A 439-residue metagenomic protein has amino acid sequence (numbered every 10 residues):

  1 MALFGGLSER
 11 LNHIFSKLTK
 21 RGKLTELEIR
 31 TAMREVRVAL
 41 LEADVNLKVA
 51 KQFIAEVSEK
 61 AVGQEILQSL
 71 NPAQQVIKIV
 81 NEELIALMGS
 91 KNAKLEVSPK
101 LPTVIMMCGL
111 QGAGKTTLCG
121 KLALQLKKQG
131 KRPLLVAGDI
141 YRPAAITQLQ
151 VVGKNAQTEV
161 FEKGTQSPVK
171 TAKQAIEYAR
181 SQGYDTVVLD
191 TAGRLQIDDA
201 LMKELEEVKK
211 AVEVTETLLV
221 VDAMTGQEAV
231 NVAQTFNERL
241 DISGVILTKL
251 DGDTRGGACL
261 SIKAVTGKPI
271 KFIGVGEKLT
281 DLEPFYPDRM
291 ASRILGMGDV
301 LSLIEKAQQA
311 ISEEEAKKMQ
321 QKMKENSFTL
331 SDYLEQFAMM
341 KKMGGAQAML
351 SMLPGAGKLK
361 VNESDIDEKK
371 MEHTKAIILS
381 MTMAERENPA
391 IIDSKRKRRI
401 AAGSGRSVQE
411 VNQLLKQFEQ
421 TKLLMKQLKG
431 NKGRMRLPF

Functional and structural regions predicted by a protein language model:
A2-A93, K100-T103, G164-Q166, E283-P284 (+2 more regions): Non-catalytic, charged/low-complexity accessory segments that flank nucleotide-binding cores of NTPase families
H13, E28-T31, E35-C108, A113-S243 (+4 more regions): Nucleotide-state-sensitive switch-loop elements of NTP-binding domains
T248: Phosphate-centric recognition/catalysis
